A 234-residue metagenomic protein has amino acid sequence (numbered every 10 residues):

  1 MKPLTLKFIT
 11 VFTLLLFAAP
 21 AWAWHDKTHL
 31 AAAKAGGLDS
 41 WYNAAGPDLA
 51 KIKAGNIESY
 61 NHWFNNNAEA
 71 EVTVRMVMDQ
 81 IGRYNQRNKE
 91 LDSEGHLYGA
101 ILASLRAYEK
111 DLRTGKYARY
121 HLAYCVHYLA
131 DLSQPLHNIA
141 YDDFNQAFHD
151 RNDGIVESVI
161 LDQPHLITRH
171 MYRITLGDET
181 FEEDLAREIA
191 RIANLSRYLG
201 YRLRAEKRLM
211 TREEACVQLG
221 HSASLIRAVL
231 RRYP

Functional and structural regions predicted by a protein language model:
M1-I9: Bacterial N-terminal signal peptides that target proteins for export
I9-F17: Bacterial N-terminal signal peptides
A19-Y120, N138-P234: N-terminal, motif-rich segments that launch catalysis or mediate targeting to/interaction with membranes, typified by
A118-V126, A130: Short alpha-helix carrying the canonical HExxH Zn2+-binding catalytic motif
A130, L136-H137: Short active-site segment of divalent metal-dependent hydrolases/proteases that encodes the spacing between
